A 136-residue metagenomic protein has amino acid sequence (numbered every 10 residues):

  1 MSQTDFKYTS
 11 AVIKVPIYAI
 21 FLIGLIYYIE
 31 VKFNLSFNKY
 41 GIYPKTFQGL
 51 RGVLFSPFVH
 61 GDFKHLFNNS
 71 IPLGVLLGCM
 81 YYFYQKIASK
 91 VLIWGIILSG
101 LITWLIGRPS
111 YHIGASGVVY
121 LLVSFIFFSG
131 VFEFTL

Functional and structural regions predicted by a protein language model:
S2-L136: A detector for small-residue-rich transmembrane helices and their helix-helix packing motifs
